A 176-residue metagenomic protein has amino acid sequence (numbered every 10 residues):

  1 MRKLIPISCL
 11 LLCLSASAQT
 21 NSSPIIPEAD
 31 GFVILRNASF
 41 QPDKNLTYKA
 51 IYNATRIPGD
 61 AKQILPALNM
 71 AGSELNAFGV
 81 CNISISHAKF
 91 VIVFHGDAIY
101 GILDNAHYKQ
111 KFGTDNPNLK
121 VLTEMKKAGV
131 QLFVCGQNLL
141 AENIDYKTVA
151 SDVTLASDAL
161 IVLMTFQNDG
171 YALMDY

Functional and structural regions predicted by a protein language model:
M1-N21: Bacterial Sec-dependent N-terminal signal peptides
Q19-R36: Long, contiguous juxta-domain segments that are non-catalytic but functionally important
S22-P27, Y108-K109, G113-Y176: A cross-taxonomic marker for long C-terminal extensions/tails that follow the last structured domain
D43-G59, I102-H107: Acidic/histidine-rich, surface-exposed loop or edge segments in extracytoplasmic proteins
K49-N53, F90-F94, Q131-V134: Structural recognition of the beta-strand scaffold that forms the well-ordered cores of secreted hydrolase catalytic
N53-I64, F90, K109-K111, D152: Second-shell loop/turn segments in exported
I64-I83: Histidine-anchored nucleotide/phosphate-binding helix
S84-I102: Acidic helix-start/capping segments at beta-turn-to-alpha-helix junctions
